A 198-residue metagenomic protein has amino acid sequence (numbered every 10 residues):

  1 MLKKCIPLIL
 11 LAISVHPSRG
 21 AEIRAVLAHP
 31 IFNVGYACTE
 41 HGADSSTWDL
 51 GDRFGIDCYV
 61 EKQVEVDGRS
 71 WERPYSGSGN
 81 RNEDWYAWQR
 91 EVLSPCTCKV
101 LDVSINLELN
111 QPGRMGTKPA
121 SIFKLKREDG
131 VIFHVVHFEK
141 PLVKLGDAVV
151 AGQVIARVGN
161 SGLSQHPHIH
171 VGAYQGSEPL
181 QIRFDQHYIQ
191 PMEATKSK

Functional and structural regions predicted by a protein language model:
L2-L8: Sec-dependent signal peptide recognition, specifically the positively charged N-region followed immediately by
L8-S18: Hydrophobic h-region of N-terminal signal peptides that target proteins for export in Gram-negative bacteria
S18-P119: Surface-exposed, glycine-biased beta-strand/turn segments
A21-F32, Y36-D52, P119, K140-V154 (+1 more regions): Acidic, glycine-rich catalytic/binding loops that coordinate metals and/or anionic ligands
Y86, L93, V131-G152: Short histidine-centered loop motifs in beta-beta connectors
C98, D147-G162: Active-site-proximal beta-strands of protease catalytic cores
D102, H137-K140, R157-N160: A residue-level detector for short acidic-glycine micro-motifs
P112, V158-H170: Active-site loop architecture of trypsin-fold serine endopeptidases
